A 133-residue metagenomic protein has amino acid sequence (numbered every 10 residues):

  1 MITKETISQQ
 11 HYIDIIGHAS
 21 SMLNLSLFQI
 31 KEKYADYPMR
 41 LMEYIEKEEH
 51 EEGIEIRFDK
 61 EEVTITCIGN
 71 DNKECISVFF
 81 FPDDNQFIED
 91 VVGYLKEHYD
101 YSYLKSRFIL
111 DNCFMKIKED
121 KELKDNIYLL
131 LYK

Functional and structural regions predicted by a protein language model:
M1-E97: Short helix/turn-capping signatures at newly exposed starts of structured segments
I54-F58, K105-L110: Short acidic-hydrophobic surface loop/beta-edge motif
K96-K105: Structural alpha-beta junctions
S106-K133: Glycine-rich, aromatic-bearing surface loops/beta-hairpins
